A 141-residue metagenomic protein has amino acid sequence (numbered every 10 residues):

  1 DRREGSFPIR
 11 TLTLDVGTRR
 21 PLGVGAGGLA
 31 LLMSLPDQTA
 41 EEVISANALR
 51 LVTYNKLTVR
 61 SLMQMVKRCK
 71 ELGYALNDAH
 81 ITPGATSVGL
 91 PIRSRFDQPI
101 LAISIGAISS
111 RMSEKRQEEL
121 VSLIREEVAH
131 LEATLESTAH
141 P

Functional and structural regions predicted by a protein language model:
D1-A46: Amphipathic alpha-helical effector-binding/dimerization core of metabolite-sensing transcriptional regulators
A30, V52, A107: Short, flexible active-site loop motifs that bind/organize anionic cofactors or intermediates
M33, E42, N47, V128-P141: Cysteine/selenocysteine-centered motifs that mediate thiol-based redox chemistry or coordinate metal-sulfur cofactors
N47-A48, L72: Short, local alpha-helical segments
A48-N55: Short histidine-centered catalytic/ligand-binding loop motif
N55-V128: Extended hydrophobic
